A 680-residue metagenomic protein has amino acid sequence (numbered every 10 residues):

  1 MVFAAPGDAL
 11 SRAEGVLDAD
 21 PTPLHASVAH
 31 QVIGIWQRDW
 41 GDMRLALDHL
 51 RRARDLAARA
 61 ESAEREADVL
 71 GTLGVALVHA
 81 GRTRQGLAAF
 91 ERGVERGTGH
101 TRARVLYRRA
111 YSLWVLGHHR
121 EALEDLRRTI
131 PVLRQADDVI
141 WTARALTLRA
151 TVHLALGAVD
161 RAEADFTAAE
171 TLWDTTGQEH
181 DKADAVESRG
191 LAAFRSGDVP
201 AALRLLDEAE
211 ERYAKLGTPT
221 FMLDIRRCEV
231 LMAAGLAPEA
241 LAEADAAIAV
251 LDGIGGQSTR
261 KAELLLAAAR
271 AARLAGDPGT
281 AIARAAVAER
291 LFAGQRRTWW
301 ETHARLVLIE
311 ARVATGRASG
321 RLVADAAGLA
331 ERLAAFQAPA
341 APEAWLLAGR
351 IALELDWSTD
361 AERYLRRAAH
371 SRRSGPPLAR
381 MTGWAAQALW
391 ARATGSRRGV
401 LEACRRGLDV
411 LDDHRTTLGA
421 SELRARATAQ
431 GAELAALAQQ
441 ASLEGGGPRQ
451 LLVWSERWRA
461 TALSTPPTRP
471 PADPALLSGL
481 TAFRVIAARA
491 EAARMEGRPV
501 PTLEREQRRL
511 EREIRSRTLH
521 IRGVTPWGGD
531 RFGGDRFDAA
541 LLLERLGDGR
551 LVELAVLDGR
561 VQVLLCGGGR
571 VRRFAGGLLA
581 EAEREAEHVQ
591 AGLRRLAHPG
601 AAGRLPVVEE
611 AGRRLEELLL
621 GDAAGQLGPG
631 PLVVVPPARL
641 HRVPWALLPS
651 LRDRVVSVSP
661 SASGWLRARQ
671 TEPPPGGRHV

Functional and structural regions predicted by a protein language model:
F3-A4, W40, A60, A80 (+11 more regions): Structural motif corresponding to the intra-repeat A-B loop/turn of tetratricopeptide repeats
P6-G7, M43, A63, T83 (+11 more regions): TPR-repeat structural position
A9, A46, G86, A122 (+8 more regions): Single-residue signature of alpha-solenoid repeat helices
E14-D18, R51-E61, E91-R96, R127-D138 (+8 more regions): Amphipathic alpha-helical segments of tetratricopeptide repeats
H25, R65, T101, W141 (+9 more regions): Structural signature of alpha-solenoid helical repeat junctions
V28, D68, R104-Y111, R144 (+13 more regions): Residue register of alpha-helical TPR repeats
H30, Q37, L77, L113 (+11 more regions): Residue at a conserved register position within TPR or TPR-like alpha-solenoid repeats
L378, R397-D653, R667-V680: Amphipathic alpha-helical protein-protein interaction segments
